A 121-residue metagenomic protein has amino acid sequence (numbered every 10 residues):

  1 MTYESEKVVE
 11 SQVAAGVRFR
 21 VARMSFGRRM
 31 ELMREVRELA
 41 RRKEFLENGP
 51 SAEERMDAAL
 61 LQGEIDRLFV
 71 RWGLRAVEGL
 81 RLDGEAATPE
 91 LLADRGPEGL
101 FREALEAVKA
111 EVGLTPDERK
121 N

Functional and structural regions predicted by a protein language model:
M1-Q12: Short acidic, Pro/Gly- and aromatic-enriched capping/linker segments at domain boundaries
R18-N121: Short, surface-exposed, charged amphipathic helix/loop patches that serve as local interaction elements
